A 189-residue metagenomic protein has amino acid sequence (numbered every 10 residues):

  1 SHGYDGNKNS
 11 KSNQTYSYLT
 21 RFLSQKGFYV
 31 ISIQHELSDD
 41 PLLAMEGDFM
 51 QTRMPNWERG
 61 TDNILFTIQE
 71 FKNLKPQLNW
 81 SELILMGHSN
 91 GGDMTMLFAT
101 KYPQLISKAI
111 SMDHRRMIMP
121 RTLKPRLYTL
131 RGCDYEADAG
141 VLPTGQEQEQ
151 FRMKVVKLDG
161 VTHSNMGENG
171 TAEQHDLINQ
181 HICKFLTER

Functional and structural regions predicted by a protein language model:
S1-L74: Serine-hydrolase catalytic machinery in alpha/beta-hydrolase-like enzymes
D40, I118-M119, A137, N165: Generic structural signal for helix capping and beta-alpha/helix-loop junctions
F66-L123: Primarily recognizes the serine-hydrolase "nucleophile elbow" in alpha/beta-hydrolase and SGNH/GDSL folds
Y128-R131: Short beta-strand/loop motif that positions the catalytic acidic residue of the alpha/beta-hydrolase fold
C133-A139: Acidic catalytic loop of the alpha/beta-hydrolase fold
V141-Q148: Short, aromatic/basic amphipathic alpha-helical patches
Q148-N165: Catalytic histidine neighborhood in serine/cysteine hydrolases with alpha/beta-hydrolase-type architecture
G170-R189: Catalytic active-site module of serine/aspartate enzymes centered on a nucleophile-bearing elbow/loop
